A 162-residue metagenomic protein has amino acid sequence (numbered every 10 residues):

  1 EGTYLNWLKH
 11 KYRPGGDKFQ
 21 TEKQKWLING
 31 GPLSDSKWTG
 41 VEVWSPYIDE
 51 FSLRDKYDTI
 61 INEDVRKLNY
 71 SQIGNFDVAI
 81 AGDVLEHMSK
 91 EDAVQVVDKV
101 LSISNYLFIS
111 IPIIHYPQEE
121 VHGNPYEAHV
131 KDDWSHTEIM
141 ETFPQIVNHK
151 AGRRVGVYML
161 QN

Functional and structural regions predicted by a protein language model:
E1-G74, E91-N162: Class I (Rossmann-like) S-adenosyl-L-methionine-dependent methyltransferase catalytic domain, capturing the SAM-binding
I80: A conserved beta-strand element that flanks and buttresses the S-adenosyl-L-methionine
D83-V84, K99: Short, contiguous strand/loop micro-motifs
V84-H87, I113: Hydrophobic adenine-recognition pocket in adenosine-nucleotide-binding enzymes
